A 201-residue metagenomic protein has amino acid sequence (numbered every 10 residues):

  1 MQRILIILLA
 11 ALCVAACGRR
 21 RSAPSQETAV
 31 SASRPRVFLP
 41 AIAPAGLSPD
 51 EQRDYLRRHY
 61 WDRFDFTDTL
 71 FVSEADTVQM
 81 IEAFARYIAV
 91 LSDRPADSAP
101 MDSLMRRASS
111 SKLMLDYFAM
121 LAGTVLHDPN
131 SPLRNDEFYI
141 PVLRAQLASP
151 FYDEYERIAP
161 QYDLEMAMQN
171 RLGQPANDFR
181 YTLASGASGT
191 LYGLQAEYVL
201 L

Functional and structural regions predicted by a protein language model:
Q2-L8: Sec-dependent signal peptide recognition, specifically the positively charged N-region followed immediately by
C13-A16: C-terminal motif of bacterial Sec signal peptides marking the signal peptidase cleavage site
G18-A184: Oxidative protein folding and maturation machinery
A187-L201: Short active-site neighborhood of thiol/selenol oxidoreductases, capturing the structured segment around
